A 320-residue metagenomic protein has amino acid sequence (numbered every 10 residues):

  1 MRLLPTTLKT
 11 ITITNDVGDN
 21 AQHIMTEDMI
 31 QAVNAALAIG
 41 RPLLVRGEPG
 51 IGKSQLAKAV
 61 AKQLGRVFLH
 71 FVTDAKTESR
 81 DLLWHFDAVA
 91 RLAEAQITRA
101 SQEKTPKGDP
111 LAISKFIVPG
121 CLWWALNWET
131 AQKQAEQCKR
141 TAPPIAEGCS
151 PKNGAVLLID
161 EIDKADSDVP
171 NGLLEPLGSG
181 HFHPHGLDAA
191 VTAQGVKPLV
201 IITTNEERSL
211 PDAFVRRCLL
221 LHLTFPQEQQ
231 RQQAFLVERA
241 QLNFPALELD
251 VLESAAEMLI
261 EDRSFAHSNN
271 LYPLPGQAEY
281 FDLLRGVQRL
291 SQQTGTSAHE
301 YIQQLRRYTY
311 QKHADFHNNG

Functional and structural regions predicted by a protein language model:
M1-G320: C-terminal regulatory/interaction module of P-loop NTP-utilizing enzymes
